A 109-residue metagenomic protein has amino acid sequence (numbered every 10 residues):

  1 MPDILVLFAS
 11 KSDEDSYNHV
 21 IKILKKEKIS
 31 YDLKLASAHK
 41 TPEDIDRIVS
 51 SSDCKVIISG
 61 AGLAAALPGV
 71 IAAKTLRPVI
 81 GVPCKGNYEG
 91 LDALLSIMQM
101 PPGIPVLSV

Functional and structural regions predicted by a protein language model:
P2-A38: Glycine-rich phosphate/diphosphate-binding loop of Rossmann-like nucleotide-binding domains
D3-S10, V56-S59, V79-I80, L107: Short glycine-rich or small-residue beta-strand-to-loop segments that form or flank ligand, phosphate, metal/Fe-S
F8-D15, H19, E89-V109: C-terminal binding/interaction regions
D13-Y17, P42, A61-V70, E89-L91: Short glycine/serine/threonine-rich phosphate/pyrophosphate-binding segments that cradle anionic phosphate groups
I23, K74-G81, I97-M100: A glycine- and small-aliphatic-rich helix-loop capping segment at beta-alpha/alpha-beta transitions that lines
K28-S30, C54, R77, Q99-L107: Glycine/charged-rich beta-loop-alpha catalytic/anionic-binding loops adjacent to active sites
I29-D53: N-terminal beta-loop-helix "entrance" segment that forms/cooperates in small-molecule cofactor or anionic ligand
D46-C84: Glycine-rich phosphate-binding loop
